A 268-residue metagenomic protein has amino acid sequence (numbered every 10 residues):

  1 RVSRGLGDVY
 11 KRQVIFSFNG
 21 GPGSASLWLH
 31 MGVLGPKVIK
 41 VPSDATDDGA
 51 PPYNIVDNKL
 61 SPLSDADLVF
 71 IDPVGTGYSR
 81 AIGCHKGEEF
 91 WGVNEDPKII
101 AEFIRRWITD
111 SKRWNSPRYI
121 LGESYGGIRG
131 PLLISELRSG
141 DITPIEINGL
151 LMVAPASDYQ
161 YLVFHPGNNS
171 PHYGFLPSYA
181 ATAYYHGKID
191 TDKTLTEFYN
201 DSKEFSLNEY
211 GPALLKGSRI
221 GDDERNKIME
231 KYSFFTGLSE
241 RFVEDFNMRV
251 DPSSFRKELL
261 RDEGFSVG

Functional and structural regions predicted by a protein language model:
R1-L6, Y10: Single conserved hydrophobic/aromatic residue that forms the stacking wall/gate of nucleotide- or nucleobase-binding
K11-D110, R261-G268: Active-site machinery of serine-nucleophile hydrolases
N19, L121, L151-A154: Alpha/beta-hydrolase-fold catalytic nucleophile elbow
G35-V41, I134, R138-R219, K227-S233: A catalytic-pocket lid/entrance helix-loop region that shapes and gates access to the active site across common
R113-Y125: Alpha/beta-hydrolase fold nucleophile elbow
G122-S135: Glycine-rich nucleophile elbow surrounding the catalytic serine of serine-hydrolase chemistry
P212-G268: Alpha/beta-hydrolase fold active-site neighborhood
